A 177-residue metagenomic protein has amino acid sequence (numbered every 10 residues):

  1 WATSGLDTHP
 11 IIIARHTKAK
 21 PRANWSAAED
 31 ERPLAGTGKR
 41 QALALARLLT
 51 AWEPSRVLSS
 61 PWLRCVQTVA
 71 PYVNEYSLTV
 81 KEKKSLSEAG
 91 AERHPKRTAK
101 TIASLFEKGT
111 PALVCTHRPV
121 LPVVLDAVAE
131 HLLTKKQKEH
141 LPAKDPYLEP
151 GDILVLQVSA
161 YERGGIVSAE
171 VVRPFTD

Functional and structural regions predicted by a protein language model:
W1-A2, L6-P95, A99, A103 (+5 more regions): Active-site-proximal alpha-helix that buttresses catalytic centers in soluble enzyme cores
I11-I12, E107-T116: Generic beta-sheet signal
P111, L156-S159: Conserved beta strand-loop-helix elements of the APE1-like EEP
R118-V120: Short glycine-rich anion-binding loops that position phosphate/pyrophosphate groups of nucleotides and phosphorylated
S168-D177: Short, solvent-exposed aromatic-acidic interface loops
